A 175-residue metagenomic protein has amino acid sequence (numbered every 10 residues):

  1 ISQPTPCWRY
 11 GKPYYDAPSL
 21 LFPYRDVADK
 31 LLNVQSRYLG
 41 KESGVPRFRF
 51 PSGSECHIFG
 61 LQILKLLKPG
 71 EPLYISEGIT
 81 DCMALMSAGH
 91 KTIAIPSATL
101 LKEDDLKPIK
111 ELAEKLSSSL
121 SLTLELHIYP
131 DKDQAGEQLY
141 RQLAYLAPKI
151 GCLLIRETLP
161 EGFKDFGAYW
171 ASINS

Functional and structural regions predicted by a protein language model:
P4-L120: Phosphate-handling DNA/RNA-contact segment within nucleic-acid enzymes
I75, T123-A135: Acidic beta-strand-to-loop metal/phosphate-binding motif
K91, E125, L153: Residues at the starts of beta-strands that form the adenosine-phosphate
A98-K102, P130-Y140: Acidic, metal-coordinating catalytic cores used for nucleic-acid/nucleotide bond scission and strand-transfer chemistry
L101-K110, Q138, K164-Y169: Short, charged, surface-exposed secondary-structure boundary motifs
I109, Q138-I150: Short, aromatic/basic amphipathic alpha-helical patches
S119, Y145-R156: Structural alpha-beta junctions
T158-S175: C-terminal functional segments of enzyme domains
